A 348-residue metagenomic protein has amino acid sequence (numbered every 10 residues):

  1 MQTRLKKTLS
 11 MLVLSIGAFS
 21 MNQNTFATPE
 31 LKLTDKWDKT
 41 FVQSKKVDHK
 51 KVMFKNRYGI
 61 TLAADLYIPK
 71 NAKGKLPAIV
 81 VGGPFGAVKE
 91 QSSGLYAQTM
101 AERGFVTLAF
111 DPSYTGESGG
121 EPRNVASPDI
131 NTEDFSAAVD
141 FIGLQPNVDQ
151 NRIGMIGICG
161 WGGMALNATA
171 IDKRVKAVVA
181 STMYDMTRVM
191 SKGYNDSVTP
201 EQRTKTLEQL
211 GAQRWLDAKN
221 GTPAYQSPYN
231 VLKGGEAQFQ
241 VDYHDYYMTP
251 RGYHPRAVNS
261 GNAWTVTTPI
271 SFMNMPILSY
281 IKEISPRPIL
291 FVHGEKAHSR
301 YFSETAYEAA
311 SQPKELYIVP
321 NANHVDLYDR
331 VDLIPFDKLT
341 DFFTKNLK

Functional and structural regions predicted by a protein language model:
E30-G74, Y328: N-terminal cap/lid segment of alpha/beta-hydrolase-fold proteins
K75-P84: Short beta-strand element of the alpha/beta-hydrolase
G86-Q98, P112: The serine-hydrolase catalytic nucleophile loop
T99-G119: Conserved alpha/beta-hydrolase
V125-P146: Alpha/beta-hydrolase active-site loop
L166-Y246: Alpha/beta-hydrolase-fold enzymes
I284, F291-H293: Short beta-strand/loop motif that positions the catalytic acidic residue of the alpha/beta-hydrolase fold
A322-L333: Catalytic histidine-centered segment of alpha/beta-hydrolase-like enzymes
